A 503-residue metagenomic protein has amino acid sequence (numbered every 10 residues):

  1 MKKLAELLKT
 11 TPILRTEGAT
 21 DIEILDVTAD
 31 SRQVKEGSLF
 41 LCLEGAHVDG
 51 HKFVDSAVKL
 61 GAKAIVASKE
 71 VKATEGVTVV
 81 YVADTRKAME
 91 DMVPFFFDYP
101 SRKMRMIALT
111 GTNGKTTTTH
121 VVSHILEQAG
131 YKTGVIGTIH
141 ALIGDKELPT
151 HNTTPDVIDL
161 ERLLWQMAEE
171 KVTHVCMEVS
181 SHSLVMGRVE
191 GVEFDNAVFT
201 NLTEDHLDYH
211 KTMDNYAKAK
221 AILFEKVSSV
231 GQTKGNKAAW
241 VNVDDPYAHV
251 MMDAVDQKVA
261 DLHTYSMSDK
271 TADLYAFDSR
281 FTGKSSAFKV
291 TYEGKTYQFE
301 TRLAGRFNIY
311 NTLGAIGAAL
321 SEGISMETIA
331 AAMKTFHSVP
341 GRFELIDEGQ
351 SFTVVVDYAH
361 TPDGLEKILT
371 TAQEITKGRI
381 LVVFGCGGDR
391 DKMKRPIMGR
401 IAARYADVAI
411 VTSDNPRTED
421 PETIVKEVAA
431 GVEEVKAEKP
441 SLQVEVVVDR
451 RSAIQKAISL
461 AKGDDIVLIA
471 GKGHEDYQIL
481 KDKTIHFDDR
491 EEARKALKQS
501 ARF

Functional and structural regions predicted by a protein language model:
M1-F95, F277-R280, E300, A304 (+2 more regions): N-terminal leader/targeting and accessory segments in enzymes
M1-R15, E36-L39, G317-E327, A331-G341 (+2 more regions): ATP-dependent carboxylate-amine ligase
L8, K87-V241, H249-V259, L313 (+2 more regions): Phosphate-binding loop of NTP-binding sites
G18-V27, M89-M92, P155-I158, M177-S183 (+4 more regions): Short gly/ser/thr-rich secondary-structure transition/capping motifs
G45-A46, V71, S181-H182, E204-D205 (+4 more regions): Short glycine-rich anion-binding loops that position phosphate/pyrophosphate groups of nucleotides and phosphorylated
V48-K52, M186, D208-N215, D391-K394 (+2 more regions): Glycine/threonine-rich flexible loop motifs
K63-K69, A238-V243, V383-F384, D407-D414: Short internal beta-strands
V71-G76, N196-V354, V432-E438, L442-E445: Acidic, Mg2+-coordinating active-site environments of NTP-dependent enzymes
